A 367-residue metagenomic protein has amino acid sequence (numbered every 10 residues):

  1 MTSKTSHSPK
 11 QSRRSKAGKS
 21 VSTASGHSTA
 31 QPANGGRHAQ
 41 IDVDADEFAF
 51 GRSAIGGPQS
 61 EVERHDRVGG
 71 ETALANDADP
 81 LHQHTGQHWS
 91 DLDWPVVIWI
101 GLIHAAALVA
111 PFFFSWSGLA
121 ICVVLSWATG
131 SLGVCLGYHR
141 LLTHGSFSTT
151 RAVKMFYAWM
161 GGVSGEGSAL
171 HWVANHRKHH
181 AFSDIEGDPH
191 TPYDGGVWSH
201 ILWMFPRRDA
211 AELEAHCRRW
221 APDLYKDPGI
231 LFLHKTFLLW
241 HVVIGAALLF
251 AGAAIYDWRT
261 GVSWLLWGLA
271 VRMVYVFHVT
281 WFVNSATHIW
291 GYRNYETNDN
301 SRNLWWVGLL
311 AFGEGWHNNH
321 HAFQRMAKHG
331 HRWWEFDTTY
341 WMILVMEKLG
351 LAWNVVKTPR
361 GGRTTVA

Functional and structural regions predicted by a protein language model:
M1-W281, M326-A367: Non-catalytic, topology-defining segments of multipass membrane proteins
W127, R140, S285, I289 (+1 more regions): Catalytic glutamate of the conserved HExxH
T129, G133, T287, L309-A311: Short glycine- and Lys/Arg-enriched binding-loop motifs that mark or flank ligand-binding interfaces
A221-P228, W290-W316, A322-F323: Active-site-proximal inter-transmembrane loops
V276-N294: C-terminal accessory segments of proteins
